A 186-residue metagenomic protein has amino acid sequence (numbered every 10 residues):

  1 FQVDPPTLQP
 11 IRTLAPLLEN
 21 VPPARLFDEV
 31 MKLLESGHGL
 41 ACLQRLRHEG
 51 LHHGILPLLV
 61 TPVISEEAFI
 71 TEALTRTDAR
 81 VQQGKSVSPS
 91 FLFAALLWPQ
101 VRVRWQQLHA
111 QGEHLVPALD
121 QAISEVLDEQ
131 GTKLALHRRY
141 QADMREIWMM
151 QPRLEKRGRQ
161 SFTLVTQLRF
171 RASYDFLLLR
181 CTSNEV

Functional and structural regions predicted by a protein language model:
F1-V186: Catalytic cores of the polymerase beta-like nucleotidyltransferase superfamily and closely associated nucleotide
